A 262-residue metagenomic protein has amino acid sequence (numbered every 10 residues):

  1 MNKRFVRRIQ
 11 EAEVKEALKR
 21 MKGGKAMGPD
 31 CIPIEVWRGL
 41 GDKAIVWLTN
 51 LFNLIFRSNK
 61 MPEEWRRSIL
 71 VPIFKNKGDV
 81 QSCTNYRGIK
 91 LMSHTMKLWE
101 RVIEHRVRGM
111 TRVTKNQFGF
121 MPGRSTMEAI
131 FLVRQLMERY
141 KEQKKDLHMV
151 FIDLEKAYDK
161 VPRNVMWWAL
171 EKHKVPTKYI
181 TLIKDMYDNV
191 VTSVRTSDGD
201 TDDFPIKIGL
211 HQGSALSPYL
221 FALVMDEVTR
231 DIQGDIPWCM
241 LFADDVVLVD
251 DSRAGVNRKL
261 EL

Functional and structural regions predicted by a protein language model:
M1-A26, D30-L262: Nucleotidyl polymerases of mobile genetic elements and RNA viruses
